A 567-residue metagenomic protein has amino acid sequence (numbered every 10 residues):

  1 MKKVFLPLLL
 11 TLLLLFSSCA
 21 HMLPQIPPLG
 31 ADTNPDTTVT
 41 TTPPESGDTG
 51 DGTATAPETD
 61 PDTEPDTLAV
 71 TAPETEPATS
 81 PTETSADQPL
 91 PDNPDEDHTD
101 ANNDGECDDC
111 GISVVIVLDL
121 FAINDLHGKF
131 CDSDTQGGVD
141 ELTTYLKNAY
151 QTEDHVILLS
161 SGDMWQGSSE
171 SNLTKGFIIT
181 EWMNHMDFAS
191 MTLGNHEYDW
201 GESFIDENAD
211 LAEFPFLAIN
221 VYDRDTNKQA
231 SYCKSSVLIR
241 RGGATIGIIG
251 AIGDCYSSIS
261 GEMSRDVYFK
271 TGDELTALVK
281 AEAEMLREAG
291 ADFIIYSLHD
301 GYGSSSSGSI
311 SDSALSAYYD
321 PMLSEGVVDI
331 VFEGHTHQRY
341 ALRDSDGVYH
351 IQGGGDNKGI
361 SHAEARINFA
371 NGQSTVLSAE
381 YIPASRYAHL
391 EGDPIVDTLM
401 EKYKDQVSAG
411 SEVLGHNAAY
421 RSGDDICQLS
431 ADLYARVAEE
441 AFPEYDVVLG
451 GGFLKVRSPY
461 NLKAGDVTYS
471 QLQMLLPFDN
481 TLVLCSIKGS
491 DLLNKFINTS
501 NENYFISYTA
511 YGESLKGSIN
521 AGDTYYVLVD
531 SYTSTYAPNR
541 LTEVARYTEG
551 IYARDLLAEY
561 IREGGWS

Functional and structural regions predicted by a protein language model:
M1-V4, L8-L10: Positively charged n-region of N-terminal signal peptides that target proteins for export
M22-V114: Intrinsically disordered, low-complexity repeat and linker tracts
C107-C110, D329, R421, D425-I426: Mature extracytoplasmic/periplasmic regions of secreted or cell-envelope proteins, especially long low-complexity
C107-D109, I249, I351, G512-S518: Generic recognition of long tandem-repeat/solenoid scaffolds
V114-R386, V448: Acidic, metal/ion-coordinating pockets
V117, G128-K129, Q151, Y256-I259 (+3 more regions): Catalytic centers of hydrolytic enzymes
